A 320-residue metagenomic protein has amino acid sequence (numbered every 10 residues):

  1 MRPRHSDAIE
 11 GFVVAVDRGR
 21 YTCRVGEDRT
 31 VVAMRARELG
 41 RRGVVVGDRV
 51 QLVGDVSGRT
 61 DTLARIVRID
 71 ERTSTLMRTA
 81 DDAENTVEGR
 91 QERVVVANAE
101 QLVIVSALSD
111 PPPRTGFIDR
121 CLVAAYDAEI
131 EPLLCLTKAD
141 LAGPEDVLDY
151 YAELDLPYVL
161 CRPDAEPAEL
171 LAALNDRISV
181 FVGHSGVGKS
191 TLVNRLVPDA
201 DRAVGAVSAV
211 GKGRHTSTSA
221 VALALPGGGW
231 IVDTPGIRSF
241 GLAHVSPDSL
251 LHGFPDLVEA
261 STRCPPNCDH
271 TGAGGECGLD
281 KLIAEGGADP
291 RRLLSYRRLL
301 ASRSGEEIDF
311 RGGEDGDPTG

Functional and structural regions predicted by a protein language model:
R2-D7, G19, R42-L63, R68-V95 (+6 more regions): Helix-rich effector regions associated with P-loop NTPase G domains
F12-A15, R68: A residue-level detector for short acidic-glycine micro-motifs
Y21-V25, A33, L52: SH3/SH3-like beta-barrel fold
R29-V44: Beta-strand/loop nucleic-acid-binding surfaces
Q91-Q101, V105-L156: Phosphate-binding glycine-rich loops and their immediate beta-loop-alpha structural context
K138-V187: Canonical P-loop GTPase G-domain recognition
K189-G205: A conserved segment at the C-terminal end of the G1
